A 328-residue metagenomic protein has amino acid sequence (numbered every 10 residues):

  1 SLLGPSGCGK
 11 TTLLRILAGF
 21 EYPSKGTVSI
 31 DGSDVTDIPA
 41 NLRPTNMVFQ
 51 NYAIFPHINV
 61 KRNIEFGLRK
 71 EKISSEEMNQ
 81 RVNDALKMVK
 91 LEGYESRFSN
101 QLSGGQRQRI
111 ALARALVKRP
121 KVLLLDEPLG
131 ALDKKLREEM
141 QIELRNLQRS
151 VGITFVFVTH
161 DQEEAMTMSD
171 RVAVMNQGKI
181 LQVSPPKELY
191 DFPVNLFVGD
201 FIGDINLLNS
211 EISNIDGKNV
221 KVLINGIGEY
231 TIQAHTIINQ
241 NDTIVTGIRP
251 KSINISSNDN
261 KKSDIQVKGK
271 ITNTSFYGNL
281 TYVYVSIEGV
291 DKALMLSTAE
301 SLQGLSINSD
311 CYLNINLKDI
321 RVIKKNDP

Functional and structural regions predicted by a protein language model:
L3-P5: The feature captures the beta-strand-to-loop junction immediately N-terminal to the Walker
C8: ATP-binding Walker
T11-L14, I110: ABC ATPase nucleotide-binding domain helices that frame the ATP-binding cleft
A18: Helix-to-loop junction immediately C-terminal to a conserved catalytic motif
E21-Y22, S29, R69: A position-specific signal in ABC ATPase nucleotide-binding domains
G26-D34: Conserved ABC transporter NBD signature motif
I38-Q50, I54-F197: ABC ATPase nucleotide-binding domains
I205, I215-P328: Non-catalytic connector elements of ABC transporters
